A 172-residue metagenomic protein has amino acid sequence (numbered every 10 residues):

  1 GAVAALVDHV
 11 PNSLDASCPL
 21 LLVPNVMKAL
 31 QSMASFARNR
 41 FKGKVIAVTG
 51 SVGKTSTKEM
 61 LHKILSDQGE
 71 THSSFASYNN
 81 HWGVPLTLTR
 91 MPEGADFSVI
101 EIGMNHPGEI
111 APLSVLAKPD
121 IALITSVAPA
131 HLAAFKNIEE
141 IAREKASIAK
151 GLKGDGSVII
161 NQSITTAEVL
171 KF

Functional and structural regions predicted by a protein language model:
A2-V23: Charged, amphipathic alpha-helical linker segments immediately N-terminal to NTP-binding catalytic cores
L6-D8, T166-V169: Intrinsically disordered, low-complexity boundary segments flanking structured domains
L14-A16, L22, K28-Q162, E168-F172: Phosphate-binding loop of NTP-binding sites
